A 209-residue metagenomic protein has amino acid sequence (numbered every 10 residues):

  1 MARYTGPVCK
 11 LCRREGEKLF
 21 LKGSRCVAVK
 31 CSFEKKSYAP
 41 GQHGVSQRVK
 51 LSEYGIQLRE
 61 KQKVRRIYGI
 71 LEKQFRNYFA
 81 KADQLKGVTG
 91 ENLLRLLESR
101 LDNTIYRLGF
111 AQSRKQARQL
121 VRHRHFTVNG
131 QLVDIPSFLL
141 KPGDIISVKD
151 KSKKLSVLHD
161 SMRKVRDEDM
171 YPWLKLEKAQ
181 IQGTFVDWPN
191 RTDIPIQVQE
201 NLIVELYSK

Functional and structural regions predicted by a protein language model:
M1-L108, I135-K209: Ferredoxin-like alpha/beta domains used as RNA- or RNAP-binding modules
R107, R122-H123: Short, intrinsically disordered, mixed-charge
A111-R114: Beta-rich strand-turn-strand
L120-V121, L140: Short, well-ordered loop/turn sites that connect or cap secondary structure elements
R124-D134: Glycine- and Gly-Pro-enriched alpha-helical subdomains that act as flexible, kink-prone "lid/hinge" or packing modules
